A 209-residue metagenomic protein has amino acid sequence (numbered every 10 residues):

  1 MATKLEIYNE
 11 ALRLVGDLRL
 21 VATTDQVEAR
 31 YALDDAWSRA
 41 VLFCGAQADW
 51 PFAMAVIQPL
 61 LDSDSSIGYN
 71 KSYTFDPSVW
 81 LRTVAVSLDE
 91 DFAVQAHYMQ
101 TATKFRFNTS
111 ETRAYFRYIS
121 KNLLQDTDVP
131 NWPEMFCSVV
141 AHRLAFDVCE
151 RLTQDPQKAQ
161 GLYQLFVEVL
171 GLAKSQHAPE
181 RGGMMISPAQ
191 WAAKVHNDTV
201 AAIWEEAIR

Functional and structural regions predicted by a protein language model:
M1-R209: Glycine-enriched, solvent-exposed interface loops adjoining structured elements
